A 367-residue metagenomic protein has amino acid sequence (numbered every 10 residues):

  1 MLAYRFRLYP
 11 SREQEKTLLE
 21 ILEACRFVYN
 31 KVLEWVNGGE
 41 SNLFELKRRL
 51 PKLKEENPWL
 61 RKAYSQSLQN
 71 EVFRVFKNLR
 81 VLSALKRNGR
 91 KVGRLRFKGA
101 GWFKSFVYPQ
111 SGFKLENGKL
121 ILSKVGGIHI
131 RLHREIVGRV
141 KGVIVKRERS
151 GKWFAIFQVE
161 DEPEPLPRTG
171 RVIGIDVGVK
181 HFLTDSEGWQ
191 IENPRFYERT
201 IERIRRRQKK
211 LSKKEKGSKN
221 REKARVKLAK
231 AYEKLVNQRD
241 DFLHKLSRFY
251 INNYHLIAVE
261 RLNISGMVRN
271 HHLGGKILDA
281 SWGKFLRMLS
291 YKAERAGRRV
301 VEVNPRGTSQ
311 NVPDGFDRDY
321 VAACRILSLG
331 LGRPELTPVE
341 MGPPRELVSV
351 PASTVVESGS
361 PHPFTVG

Functional and structural regions predicted by a protein language model:
M1-Q69: Gly/serine-rich nucleotide phosphate-binding loop at the start of the catalytic core of nucleotide/ADP-ribose-handling
A3-R5, K16, K124, R134-R139 (+1 more regions): Positively charged, helix-rich recognition surfaces that bind polyanionic ligands
C25, Y29-V36, L79, S83-K86 (+2 more regions): A generic secondary-structure signal for well-formed alpha-helical elements
V32, E71-L82, R318-G330: Stable alpha-helical structural segments in soluble proteins, enriched in small hydrophobic residues
N37-E40, V81-K91, A293-V300: Surface-exposed helix-capping loop/turn segments at secondary-structure junctions
G39-K47, N88-K98, V339-E346: Short alpha-helical "patches" and their helix-cap loops
R48-E148: Acidic carboxylate diad motif detector
